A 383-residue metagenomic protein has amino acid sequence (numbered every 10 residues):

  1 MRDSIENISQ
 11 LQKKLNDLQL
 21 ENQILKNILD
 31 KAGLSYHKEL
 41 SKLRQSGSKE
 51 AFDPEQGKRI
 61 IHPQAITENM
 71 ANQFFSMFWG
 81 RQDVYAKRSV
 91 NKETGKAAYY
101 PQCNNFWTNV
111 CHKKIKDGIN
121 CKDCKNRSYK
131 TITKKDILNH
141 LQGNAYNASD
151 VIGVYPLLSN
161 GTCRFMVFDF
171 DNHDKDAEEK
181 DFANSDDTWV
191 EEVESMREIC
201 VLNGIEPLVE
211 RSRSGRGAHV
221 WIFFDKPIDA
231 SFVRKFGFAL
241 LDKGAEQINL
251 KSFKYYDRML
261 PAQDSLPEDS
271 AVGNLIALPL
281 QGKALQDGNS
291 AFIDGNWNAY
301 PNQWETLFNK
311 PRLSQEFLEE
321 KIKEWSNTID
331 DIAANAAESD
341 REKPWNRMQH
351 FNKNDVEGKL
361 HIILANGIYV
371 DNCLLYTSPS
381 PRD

Functional and structural regions predicted by a protein language model:
R2, G57-R216, F223-A239: Signature for HUH/AEP ssDNA processing cores
S4, Q19, I28, R44-S46 (+5 more regions): Secondary-structure boundary/capping micro-motif
H37-I66, S326-H350: Intrinsically disordered, low-complexity linkers and terminal tails enriched in Pro/Gly and often acidic or mixed-charge
V151-V190, E194, D225-I368: DNA replication initiation modules
Y376-D383: Conserved small/polar residues in nucleotide/adenosyl-binding loops
